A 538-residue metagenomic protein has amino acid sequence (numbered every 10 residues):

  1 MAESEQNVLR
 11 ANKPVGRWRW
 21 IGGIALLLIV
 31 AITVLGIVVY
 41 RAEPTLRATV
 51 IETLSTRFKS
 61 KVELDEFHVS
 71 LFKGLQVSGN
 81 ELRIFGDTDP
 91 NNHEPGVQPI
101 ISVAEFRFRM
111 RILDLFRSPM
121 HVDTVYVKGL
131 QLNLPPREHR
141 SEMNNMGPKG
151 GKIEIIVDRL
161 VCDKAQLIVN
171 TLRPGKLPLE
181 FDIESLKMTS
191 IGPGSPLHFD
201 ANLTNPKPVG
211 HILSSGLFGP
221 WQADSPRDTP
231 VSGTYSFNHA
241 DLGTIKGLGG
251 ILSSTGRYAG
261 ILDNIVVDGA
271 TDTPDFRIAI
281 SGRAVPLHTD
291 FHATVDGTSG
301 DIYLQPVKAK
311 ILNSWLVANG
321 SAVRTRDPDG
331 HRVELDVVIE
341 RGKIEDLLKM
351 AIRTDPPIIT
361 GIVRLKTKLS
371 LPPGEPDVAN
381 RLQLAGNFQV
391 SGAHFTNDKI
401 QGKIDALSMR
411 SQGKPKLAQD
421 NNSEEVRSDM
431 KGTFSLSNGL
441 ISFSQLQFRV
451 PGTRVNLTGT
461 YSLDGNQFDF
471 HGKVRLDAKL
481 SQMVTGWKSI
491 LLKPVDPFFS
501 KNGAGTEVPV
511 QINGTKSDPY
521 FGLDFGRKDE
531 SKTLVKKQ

Functional and structural regions predicted by a protein language model:
A2-K59: N-terminal type II signal-anchor transmembrane helix that functions as the membrane-insertion/stop-transfer segment
G16-R19, T56-R57, L115-F116, M120 (+9 more regions): Membrane-proximal interfacial segments on either side of biological membranes
A31-V34, G300-Y303, G439-S442: Short, surface-exposed connector motifs at secondary-structure boundaries
V62-D65: Short beta-strand elements
H68-H139, P148-N170, A259, V378-A379: Flexible beta-edge/linker motif
N80-I84, F199-P206, Q305-I311, S444-V450 (+1 more regions): Short beta-strand segments that buttress and anchor functional surface loops
R427-K431: Generic long, charged, amphipathic alpha-helical segments
F434-S442, Q447-N456, S462: Extended serine/threonine-enriched, polar tracts that run as long, contiguous segments within proteins
